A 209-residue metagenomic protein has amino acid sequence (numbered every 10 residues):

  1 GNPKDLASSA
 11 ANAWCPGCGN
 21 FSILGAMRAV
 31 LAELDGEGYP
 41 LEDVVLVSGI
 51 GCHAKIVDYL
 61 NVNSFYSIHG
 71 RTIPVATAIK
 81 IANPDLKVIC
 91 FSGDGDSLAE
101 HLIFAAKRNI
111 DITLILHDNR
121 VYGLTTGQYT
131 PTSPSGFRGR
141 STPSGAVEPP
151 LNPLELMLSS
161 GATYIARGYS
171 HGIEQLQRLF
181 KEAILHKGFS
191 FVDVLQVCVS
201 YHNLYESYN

Functional and structural regions predicted by a protein language model:
N2, D85, T130-A183: Conserved thiamine diphosphate
P3-I68: Active-site diphosphate/adenylate-binding microenvironment
A10, P40-V44, N83-V88, K107-I112 (+3 more regions): Short coil/turn connectors at secondary-structure junctions
I50-G123: Thiamine diphosphate
N63-S64, A105, T130-P134, A183 (+1 more regions): Short, hinge-like loop/turn segments at secondary-structure boundaries
H101-K107, L124-G136, L156: Active-site-proximal loop->helix
I173-N209: Glycine/aspartate-rich loop-and-adjacent alpha/beta segment that forms the canonical ThDP
